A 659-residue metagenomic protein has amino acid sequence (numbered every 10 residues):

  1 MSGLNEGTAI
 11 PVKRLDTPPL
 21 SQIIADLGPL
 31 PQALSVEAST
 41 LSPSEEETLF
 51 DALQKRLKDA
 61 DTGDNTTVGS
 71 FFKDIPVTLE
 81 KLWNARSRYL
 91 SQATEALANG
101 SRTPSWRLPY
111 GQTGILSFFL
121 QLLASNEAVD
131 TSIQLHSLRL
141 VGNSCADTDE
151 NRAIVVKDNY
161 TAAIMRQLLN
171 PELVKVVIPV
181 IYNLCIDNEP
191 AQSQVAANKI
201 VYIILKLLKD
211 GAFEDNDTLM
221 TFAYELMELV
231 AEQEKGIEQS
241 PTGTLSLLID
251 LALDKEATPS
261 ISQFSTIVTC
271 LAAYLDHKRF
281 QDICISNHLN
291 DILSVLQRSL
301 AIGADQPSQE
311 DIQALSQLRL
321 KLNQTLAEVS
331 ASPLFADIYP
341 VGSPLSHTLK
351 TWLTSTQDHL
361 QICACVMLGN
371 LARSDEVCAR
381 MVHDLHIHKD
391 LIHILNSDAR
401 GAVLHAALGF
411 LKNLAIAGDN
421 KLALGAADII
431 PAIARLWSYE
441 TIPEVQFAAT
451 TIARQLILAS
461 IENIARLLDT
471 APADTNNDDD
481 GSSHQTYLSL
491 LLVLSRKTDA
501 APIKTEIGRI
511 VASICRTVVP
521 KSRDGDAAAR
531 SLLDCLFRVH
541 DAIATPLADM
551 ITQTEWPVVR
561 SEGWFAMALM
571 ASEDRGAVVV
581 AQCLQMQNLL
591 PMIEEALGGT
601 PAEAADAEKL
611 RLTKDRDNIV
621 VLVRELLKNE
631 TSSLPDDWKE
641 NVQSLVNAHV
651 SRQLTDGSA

Functional and structural regions predicted by a protein language model:
M1-A9, L467, A500-P502, C515 (+1 more regions): Intrinsically disordered terminal tails
M1-V36: PEST-like, low-complexity acidic/proline-rich intrinsically disordered segments, predominantly at protein N-termini
I23-D26, A52, R56, V295 (+3 more regions): Charge-rich, solvent-exposed alpha-helical interaction surfaces
A33-L41, V77-R86, Q121-D130, A163-E172 (+10 more regions): Helix-loop junctions that connect tandem helical modules in alpha-solenoid scaffolds
A38-L122, N126-H136, L140-V176, L184-Y202 (+15 more regions): Elongated alpha-helical scaffolds that mediate protein-protein interactions in large eukaryotic proteins, primarily
Q92-E95, H136-L140, A162, P179-N183 (+13 more regions): Residue-level signature of alpha-solenoid helical repeat scaffolds
E228, I249-A252, I261-Q297, A434-L458 (+5 more regions): Hydrophobic, aliphatic-enriched repeat segments that assemble into extended interaction scaffolds in large eukaryotic
